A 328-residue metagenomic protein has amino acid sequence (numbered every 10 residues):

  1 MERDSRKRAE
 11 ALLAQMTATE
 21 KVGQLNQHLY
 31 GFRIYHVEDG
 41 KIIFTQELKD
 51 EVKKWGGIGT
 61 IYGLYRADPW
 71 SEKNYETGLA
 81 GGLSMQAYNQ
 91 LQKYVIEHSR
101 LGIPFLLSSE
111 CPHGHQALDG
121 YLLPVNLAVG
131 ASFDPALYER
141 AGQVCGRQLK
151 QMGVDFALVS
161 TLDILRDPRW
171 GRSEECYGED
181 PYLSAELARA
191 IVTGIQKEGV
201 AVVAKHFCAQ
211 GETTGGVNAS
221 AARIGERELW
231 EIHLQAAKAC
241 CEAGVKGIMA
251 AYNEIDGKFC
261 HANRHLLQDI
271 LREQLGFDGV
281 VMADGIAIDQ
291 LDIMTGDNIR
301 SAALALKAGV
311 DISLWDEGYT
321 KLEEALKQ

Functional and structural regions predicted by a protein language model:
M1-Q328: Glycoside hydrolase catalytic-domain context in secreted enzymes
